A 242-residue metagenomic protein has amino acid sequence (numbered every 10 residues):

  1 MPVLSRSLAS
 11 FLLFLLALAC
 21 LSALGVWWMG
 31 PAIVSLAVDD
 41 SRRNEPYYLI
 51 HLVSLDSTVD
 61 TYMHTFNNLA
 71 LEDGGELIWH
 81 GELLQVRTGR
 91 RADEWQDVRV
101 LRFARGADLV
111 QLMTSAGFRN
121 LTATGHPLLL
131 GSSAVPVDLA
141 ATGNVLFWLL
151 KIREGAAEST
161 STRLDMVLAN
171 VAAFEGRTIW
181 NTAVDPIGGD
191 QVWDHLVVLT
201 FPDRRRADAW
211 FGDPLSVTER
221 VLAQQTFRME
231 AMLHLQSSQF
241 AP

Functional and structural regions predicted by a protein language model:
V3-N120, P127-V217, R228-P242: Short S/T/G/P-rich N-terminal loop/turn motif that feeds into the first structured element of a domain
T122-G125, L222-A223: Flexible, disordered linker segments and immediate boundary regions flanking tandem C2H2 zinc-finger modules
